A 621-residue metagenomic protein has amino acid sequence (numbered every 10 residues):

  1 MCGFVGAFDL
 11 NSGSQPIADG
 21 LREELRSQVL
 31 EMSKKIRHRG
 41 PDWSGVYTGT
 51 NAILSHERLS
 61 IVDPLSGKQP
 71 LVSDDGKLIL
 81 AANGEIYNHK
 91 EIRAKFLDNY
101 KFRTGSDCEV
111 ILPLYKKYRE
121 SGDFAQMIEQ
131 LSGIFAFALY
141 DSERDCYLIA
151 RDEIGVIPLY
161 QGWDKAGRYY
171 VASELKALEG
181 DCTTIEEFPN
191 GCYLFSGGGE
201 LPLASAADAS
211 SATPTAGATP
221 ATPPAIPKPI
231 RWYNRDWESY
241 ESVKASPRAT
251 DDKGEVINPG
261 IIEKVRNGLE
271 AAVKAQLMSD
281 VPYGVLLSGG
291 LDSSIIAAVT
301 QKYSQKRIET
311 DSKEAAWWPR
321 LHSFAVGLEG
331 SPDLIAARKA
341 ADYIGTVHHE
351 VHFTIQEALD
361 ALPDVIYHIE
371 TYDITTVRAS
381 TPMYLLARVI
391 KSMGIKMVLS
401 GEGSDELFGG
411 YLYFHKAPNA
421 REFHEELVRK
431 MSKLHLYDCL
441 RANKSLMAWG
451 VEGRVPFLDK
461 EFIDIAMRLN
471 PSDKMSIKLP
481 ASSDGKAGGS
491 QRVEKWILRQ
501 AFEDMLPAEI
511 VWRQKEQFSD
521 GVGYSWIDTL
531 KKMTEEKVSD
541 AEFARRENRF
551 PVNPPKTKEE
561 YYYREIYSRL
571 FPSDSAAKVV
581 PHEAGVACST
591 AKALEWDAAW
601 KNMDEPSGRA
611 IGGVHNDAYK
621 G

Functional and structural regions predicted by a protein language model:
M1-F4, S210-P220, S392-L399, P418-N419 (+1 more regions): Adenosyl-5′-phosphate
M1-Y372: Cysteine-centered catalytic environments shared across enzyme families
L10, K117, K302, K306 (+9 more regions): Short, well-ordered loop/turn and helix-capping segments at boundaries between secondary-structure elements and domains
I17-L21, N267, S380, H435-L440: Short, motif-level signal for alpha-helix interfacial/capping segments enriched in acidic residues and aromatics/proline
L25, T104-D107, L131, I261 (+11 more regions): Hydrophobic (often cysteine-bearing) scaffold residues that line and stabilize catalytic clefts of nucleotide/cofactor
D251-I262, V326-I390, Y413-E422, R441-V451 (+3 more regions): ATP-dependent adenylate-handling ligase core
E263-G284, R388-M397, L570-D574, K578: Phosphate/ATP-binding catalytic cores across multiple sugar-kinase/actin-like superfamilies, primarily ASKHA
I395-D405, Y411: Short acidic/histidine-rich active-site segments
